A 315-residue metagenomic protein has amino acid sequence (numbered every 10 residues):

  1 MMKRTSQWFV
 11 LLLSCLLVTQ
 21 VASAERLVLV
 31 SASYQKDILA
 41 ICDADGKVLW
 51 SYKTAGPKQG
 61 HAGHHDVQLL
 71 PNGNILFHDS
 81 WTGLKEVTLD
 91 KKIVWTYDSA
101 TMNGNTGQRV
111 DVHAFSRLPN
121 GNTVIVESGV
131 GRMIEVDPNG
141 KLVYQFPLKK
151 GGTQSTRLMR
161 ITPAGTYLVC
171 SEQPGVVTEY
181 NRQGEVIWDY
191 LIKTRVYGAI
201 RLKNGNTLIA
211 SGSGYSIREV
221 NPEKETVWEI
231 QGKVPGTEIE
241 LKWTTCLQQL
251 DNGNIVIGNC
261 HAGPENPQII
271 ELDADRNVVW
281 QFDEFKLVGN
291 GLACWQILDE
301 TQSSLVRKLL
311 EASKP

Functional and structural regions predicted by a protein language model:
M1-Q7: Positively charged n-region of N-terminal signal peptides that target proteins for export
W8-T19: Bacterial N-terminal signal peptides
S23-P315: Histidine-/acidic-rich catalytic cores in large beta-rich domains
